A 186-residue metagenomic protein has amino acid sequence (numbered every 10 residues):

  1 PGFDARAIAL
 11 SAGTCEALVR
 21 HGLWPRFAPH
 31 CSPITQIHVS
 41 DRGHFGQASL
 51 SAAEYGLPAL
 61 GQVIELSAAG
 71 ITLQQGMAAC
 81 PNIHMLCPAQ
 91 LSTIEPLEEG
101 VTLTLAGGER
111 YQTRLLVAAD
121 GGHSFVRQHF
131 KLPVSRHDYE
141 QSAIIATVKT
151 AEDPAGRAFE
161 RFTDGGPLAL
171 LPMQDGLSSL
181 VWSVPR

Functional and structural regions predicted by a protein language model:
P1, A53-L57, A151-D153, P185-R186: A short, flexible beta-alpha/helix-coil linker loop
P1-T35: Glycine-rich FAD cofactor-binding loop and adjacent beta-loop-alpha segment at the N-terminus of flavoprotein
G2-A9, Y55-P58, L132-P133: Short glycine-enriched, charge-decorated loop/helix-capping segments at active-site entrances that position
I8-L10, F27, A48-L50, V126 (+2 more regions): Short clusters of hydrophobic/aromatic residues that line enzyme substrate/ligand-binding pockets
L18, L73, L170: Residue-level signal for inorganic ion chemistry
H30-H129, R136-S142: Conserved N-terminal helical subregion
L116-R186: Conserved FAD-binding catalytic core of PHBH/FMO-like flavoproteins
